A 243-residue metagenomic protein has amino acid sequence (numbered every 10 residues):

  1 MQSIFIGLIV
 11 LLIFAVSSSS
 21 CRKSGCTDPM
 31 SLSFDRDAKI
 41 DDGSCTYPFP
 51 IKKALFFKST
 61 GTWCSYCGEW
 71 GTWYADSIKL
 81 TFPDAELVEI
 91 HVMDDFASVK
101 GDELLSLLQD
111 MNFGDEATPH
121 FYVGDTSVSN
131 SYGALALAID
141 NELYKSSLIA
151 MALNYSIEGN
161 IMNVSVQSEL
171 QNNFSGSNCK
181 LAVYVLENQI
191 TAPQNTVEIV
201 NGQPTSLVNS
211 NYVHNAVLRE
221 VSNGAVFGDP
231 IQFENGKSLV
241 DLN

Functional and structural regions predicted by a protein language model:
M1-L8: Bacterial N-terminal signal peptides that target proteins for export
S3, F14-L55: Bacterial Sec-dependent N-terminal signal peptides
M30, G68, D125: Cys/His-coordinated zinc-binding microdomains
L32-F34, W73-L80, A136-N141: Intrinsically disordered, low-complexity boundary segments flanking structured domains
P48-V92: Local sequence-structure signature of Cys/Sec-based thiol-disulfide redox active-site neighborhoods
E86-N243: Short, conserved sequence motifs used for protein processing/export or organelle targeting and for catalysis
